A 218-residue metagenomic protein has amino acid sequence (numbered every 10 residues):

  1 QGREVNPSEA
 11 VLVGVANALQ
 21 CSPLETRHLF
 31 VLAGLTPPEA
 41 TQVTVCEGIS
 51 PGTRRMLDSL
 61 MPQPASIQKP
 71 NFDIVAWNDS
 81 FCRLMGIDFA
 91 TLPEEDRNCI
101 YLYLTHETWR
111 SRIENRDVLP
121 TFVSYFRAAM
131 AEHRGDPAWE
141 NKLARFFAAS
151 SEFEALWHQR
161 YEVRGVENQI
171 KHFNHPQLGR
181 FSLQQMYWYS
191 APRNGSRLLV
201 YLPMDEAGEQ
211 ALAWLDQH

Functional and structural regions predicted by a protein language model:
Q1-N6, G14-A16: Recognition helix of helix-turn-helix/homeodomain-like DNA-binding domains that insert into the DNA major groove
E4, S8, V45, L57: Residue-level marker of regulatory loop/turn positions in helix-turn-helix DNA-binding domains and in histidine
A10-E25, L35: DNA major-groove recognition helix of helix-turn-helix/homeodomain DNA-binding modules
L24-R27, P137: Short, solvent-exposed positions on alpha-helices
R27-M56: Short, charged recognition helix plus adjacent turn of helix-turn-helix-like nucleic-acid-binding domains
P51-H218: Hydrophobic protein-protein interaction segments
